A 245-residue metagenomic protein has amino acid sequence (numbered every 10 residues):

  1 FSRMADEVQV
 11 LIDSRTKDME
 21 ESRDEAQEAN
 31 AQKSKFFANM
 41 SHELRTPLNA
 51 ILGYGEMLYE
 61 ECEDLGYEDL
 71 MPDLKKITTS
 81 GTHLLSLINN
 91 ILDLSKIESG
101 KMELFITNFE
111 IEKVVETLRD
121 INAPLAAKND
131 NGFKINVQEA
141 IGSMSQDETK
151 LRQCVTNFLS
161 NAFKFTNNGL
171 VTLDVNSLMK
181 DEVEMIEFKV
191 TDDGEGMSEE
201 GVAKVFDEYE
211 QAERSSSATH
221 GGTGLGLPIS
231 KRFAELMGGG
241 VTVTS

Functional and structural regions predicted by a protein language model:
S14, E20-E63: Primarily the dimerization/phosphotransfer
T79-L84: Short alpha-helical segment of the dimerization/phosphotransfer core of two-component systems
S95-I106: Helix-loop junction within the histidine kinase core
F105-D120, R152: A conserved beta-strand-to-alpha-helix junction within the catalytic ATP-binding
F105-E110, A127, G132-G142, L178: Conserved catalytic submotifs in the C-terminal HATPase_c
M197-Q211: Short conserved segment of the HATPase_c
